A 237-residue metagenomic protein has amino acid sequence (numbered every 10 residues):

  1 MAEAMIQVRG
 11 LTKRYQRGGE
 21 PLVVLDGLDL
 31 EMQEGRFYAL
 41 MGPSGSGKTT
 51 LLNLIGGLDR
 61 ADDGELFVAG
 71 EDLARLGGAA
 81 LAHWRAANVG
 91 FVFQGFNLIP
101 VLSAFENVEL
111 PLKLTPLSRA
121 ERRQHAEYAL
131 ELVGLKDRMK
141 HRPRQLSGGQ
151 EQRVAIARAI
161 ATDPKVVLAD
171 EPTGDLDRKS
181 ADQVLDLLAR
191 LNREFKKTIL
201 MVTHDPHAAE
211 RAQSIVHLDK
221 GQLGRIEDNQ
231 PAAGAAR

Functional and structural regions predicted by a protein language model:
M1-R14, G224-R237: ABC-family P-loop ATPase nucleotide-binding domain
E3-K220: ABC family nucleotide-binding domain
